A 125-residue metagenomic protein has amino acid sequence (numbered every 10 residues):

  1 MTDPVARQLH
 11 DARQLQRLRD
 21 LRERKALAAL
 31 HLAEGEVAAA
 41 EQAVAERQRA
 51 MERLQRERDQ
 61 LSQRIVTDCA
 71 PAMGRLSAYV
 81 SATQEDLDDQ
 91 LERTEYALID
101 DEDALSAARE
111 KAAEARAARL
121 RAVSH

Functional and structural regions predicted by a protein language model:
M1-H125: Charge-rich amphipathic alpha-helical interaction elements
